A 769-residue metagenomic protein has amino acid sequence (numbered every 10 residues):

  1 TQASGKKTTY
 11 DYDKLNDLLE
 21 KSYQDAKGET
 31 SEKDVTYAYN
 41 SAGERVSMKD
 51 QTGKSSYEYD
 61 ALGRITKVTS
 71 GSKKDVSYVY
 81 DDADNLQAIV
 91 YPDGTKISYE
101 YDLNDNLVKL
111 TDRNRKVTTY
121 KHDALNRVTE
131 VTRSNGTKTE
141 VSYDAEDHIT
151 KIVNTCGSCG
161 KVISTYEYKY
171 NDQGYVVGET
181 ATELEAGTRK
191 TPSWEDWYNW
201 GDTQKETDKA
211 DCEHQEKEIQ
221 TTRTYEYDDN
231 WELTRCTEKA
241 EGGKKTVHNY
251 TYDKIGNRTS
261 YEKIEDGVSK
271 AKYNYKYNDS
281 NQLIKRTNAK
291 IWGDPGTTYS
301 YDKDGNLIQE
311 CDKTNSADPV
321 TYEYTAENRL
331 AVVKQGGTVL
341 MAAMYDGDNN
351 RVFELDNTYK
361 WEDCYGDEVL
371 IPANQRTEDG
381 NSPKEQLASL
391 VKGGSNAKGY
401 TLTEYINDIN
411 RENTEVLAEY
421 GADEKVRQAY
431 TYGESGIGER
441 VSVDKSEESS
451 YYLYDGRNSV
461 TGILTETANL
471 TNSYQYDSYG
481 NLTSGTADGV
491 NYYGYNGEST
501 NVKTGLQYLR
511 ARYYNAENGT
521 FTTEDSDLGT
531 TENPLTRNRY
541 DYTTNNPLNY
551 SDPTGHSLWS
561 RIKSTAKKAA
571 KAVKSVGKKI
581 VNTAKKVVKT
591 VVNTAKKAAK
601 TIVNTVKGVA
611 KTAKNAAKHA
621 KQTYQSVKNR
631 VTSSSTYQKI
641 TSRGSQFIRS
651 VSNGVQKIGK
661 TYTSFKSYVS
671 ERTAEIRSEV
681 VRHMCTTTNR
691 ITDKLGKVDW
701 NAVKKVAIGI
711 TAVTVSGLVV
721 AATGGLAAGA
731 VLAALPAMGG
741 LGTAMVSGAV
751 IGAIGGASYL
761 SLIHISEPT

Functional and structural regions predicted by a protein language model:
T1-Q2, K6-D50, K54-S70, K74-Y91 (+19 more regions): Beta-strand elements of repeat-based all-beta scaffolds
K272-Y275, R427-Y430, S442-A511, E517 (+3 more regions): A motif-centric feature for acidic-aromatic and gly/ser/thr-rich catalytic loops and repeats
E354-K360, G462-I463, N481-S484, R512-T522 (+2 more regions): Short, low-complexity export/processing leader segments characterized by acidic and small residues
T531-P534: Short linker/helix segments within small regulatory modules
N538, N545-N546, S551-G555, S564-K568 (+4 more regions): Membrane-active amphipathic alpha-helices
S557-A616, A620, K704-S761: Small-residue-rich hydrophobic membrane-insertion segments
L760-T769: Residue-level detector of conserved catalytic or cofactor/ligand-binding positions in enzyme active sites
